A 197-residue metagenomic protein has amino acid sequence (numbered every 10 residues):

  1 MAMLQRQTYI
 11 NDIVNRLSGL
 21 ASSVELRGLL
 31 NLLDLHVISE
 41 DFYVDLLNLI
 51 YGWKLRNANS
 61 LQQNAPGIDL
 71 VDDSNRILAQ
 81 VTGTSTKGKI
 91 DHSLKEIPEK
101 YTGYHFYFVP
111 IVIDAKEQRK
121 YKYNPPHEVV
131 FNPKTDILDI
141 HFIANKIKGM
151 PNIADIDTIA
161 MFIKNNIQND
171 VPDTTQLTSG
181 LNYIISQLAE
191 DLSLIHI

Functional and structural regions predicted by a protein language model:
M1, R27-N31, H127-V129, A144-N145: Charged, low-complexity surface segments at secondary-structure and domain boundaries
A2-A58: Acidic-basic catalytic patches of nuclease active cores, encompassing PD-(D/E)XK and other metal-cofactor nuclease
T8-D12, T102-D114, I153-N166: Short secondary-structure transition/capping segments
V14-A21, I90, G180-I184: Generic hydrophobic, helix-prone segments enriched in Leu/Val/Ile
D34-P98: Catalytic centers of nucleases
T82-H141: Catalytic cores of nucleic-acid endonucleases
Y123-S193: Charged, structured surface patches that assemble and position nucleic-acid processing machinery
I195-I197: Conserved small/polar residues in nucleotide/adenosyl-binding loops
